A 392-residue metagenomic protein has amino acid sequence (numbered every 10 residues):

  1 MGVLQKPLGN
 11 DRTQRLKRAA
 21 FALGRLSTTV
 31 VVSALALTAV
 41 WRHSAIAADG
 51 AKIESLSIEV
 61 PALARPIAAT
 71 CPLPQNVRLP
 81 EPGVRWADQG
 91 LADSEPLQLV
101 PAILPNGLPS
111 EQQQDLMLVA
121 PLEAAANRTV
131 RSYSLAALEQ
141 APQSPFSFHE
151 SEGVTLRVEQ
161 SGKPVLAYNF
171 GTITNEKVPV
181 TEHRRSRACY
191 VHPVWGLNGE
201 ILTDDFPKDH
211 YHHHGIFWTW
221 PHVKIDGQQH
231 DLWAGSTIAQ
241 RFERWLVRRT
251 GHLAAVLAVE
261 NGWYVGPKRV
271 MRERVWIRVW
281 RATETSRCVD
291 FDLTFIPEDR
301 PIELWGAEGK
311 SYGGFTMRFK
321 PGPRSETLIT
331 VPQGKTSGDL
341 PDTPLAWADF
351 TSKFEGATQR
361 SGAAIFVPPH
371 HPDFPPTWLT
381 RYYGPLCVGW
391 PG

Functional and structural regions predicted by a protein language model:
M1-A22: N-terminal secretory signal peptides that target proteins for export/translocation
R25-R42: Bacterial N-terminal signal peptides
A48-P145, Q160, Y168-E260: Alpha-mannosidase-like glycoside hydrolase catalytic domains involved in N-glycan trimming, generalizing to other
E123, S361-G392: Beta-strand-rich recognition/accessory modules
P145-S151, R248-G251, A255-E308: Acidic, contiguous internal or C-terminal segments within carbohydrate-active enzymes that form a structured patch used
G153-S161: N-terminal module-boundary/linker segments of secreted carbohydrate-active enzymes
Y168-T174, V178-P193, A282-I329: Acidic (Asp/Glu-rich), glycine- and aromatic
P301, W305-F374: Active-site/ligand-binding surface loops and adjacent short beta/alpha elements that line catalytic pockets across
